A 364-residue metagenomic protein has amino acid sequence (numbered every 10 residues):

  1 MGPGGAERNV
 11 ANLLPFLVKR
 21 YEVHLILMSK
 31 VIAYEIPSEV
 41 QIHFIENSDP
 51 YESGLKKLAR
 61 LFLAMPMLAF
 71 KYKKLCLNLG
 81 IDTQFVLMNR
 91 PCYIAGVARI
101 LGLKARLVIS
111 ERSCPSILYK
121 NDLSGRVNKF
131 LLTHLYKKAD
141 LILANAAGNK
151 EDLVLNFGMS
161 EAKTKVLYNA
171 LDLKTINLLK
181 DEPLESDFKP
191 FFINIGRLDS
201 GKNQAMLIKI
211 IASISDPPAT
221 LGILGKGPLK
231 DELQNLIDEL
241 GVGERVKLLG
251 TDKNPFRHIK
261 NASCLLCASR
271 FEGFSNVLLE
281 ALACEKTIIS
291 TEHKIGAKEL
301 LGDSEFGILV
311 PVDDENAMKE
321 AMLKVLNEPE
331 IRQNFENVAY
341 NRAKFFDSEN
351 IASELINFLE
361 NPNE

Functional and structural regions predicted by a protein language model:
M1-G4, R8, N12-R60, N149 (+3 more regions): N-terminal strand-loop element at the rim of the active site of nucleotide-sugar-dependent glycosyltransferases
E7-N12, P190, N194-S213, P228-N235 (+2 more regions): A conserved mid-protein helix/loop that constitutes part of the nucleotide-sugar donor-binding site
F44, D303-E315, K324-P329, K344: Conserved acidic donor-binding segment of nucleotide-sugar-dependent glycosyltransferases
M67, R106, P115-K138: Nucleotide-sugar donor phosphate/pyrophosphate-binding loop at the beta->alpha transition of glycosyltransferases
V86-C92, E111: Short His-centered aromatic/hydrophobic patch
G148, A170: Carbohydrate-associated surface elements
T251, R270: Aromatic "clamp/platform" in nucleotide-sugar-dependent glycosyltransferases that forms part of the donor/acceptor
T287-T291: Short hydrophobic beta-strand element within catalytic cores of glycosyltransferases and related nucleotide-activated
